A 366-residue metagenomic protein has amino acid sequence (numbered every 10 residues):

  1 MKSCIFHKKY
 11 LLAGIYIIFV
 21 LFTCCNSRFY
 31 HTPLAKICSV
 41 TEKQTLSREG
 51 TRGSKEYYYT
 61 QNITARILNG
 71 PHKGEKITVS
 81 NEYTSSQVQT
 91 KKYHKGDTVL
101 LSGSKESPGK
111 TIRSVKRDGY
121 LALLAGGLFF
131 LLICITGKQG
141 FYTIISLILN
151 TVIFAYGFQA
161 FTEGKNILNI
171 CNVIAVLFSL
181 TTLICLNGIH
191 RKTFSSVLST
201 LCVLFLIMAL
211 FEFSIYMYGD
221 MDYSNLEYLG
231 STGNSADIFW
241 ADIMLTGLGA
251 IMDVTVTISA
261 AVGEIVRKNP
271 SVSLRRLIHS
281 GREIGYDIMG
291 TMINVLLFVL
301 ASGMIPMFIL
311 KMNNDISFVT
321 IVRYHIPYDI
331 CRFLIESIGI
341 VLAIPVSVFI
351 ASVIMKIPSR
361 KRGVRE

Functional and structural regions predicted by a protein language model:
M1-L34: Hydrophobic secretory-pathway targeting helix
L34-Y93: Membrane-cytosol interface segments
T84-G119: Extended, hydrophilic extramembrane loops/domains of integral membrane proteins
V99-L101, R113, A122, V256-V322: Helix-loop-helix junctions within the multi-pass membrane cores of secondary transporters/permeases
L101-R113, G127-G140, G157-K165, E264: Short juxtamembrane and helix-loop transition motifs at transmembrane-helix boundaries in membrane proteins
F129-F130, K138-L229, G233-T246, A250: Transmembrane alpha-helical segments that form the functional core of multipass membrane systems
N150, I170, C202-I207, W240 (+5 more regions): Hydrophobic alpha-helical transmembrane segments of multipass membrane transporters and ion channels, focusing on
E283, D287-G290, V299-E366: Hydrophobic alpha-helical transmembrane segments of membrane transport and translocation systems, primarily multi-pass
